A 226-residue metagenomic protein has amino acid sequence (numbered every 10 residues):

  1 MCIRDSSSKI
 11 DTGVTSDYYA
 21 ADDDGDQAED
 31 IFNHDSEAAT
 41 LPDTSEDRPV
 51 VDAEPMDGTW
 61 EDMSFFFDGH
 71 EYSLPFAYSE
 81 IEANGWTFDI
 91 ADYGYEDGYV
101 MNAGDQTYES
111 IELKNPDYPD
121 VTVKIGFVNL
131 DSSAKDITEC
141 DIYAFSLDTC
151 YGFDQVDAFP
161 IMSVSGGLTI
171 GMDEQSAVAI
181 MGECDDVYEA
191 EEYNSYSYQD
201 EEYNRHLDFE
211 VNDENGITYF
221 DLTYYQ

Functional and structural regions predicted by a protein language model:
M1-S6: Conserved small/polar residues in nucleotide/adenosyl-binding loops
T12-Y72: N-terminal low-complexity, Pro/Thr/Ser-rich intrinsically disordered segments that act as propeptides or flexible
L41-D52, E82-D141, S163-Q226: A cross-family detector of function-defining hotspots
M56-F67, C150-S163: Acidic/histidine-rich, surface-exposed loop or edge segments in extracytoplasmic proteins
D62, Y78-S79, Q175: Short glycine-/small-residue-rich flexible loop motifs, especially phosphate/cofactor-binding loops
D68-F76, G167-M172: Soluble non-cytosolic domains of exported or imported proteins
T138-Q155: Short, structured interface segments
